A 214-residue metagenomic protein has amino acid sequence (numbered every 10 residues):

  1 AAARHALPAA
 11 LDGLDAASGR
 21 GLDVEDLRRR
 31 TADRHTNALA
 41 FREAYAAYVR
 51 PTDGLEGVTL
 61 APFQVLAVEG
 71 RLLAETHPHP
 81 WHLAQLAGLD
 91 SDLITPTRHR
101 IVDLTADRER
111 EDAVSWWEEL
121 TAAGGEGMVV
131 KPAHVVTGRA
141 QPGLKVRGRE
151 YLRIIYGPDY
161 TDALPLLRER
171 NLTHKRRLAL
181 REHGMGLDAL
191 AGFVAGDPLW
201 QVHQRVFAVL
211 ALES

Functional and structural regions predicted by a protein language model:
A1-A6, A10-S214: Nucleic-acid 5′ end/cap handling module spanning
